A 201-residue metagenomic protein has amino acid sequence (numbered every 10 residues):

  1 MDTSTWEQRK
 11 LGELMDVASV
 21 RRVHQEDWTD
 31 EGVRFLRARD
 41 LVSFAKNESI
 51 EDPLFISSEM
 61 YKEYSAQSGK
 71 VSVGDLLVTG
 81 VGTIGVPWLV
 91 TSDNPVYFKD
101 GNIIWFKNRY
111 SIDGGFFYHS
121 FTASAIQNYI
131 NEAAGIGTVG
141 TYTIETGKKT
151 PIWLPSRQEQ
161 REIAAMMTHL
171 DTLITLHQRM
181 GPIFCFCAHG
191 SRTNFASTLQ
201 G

Functional and structural regions predicted by a protein language model:
M1, I163-H177, F184, A188-R192: Hydrophobic structural patches
M1-D2, T138-V139, K148-P155, L173-T175: Short, recurring structural edge motifs at helix starts
M1-R22, G201: Non-catalytic DNA-recognition/assembly elements of restriction-modification systems
G12-I152: DNA target-recognition domains and sequence-specific DNA-contacting regions of bacterial/archaeal
L76, V81-I84, I163-A164, T168 (+1 more regions): A generic structured-segment signal
